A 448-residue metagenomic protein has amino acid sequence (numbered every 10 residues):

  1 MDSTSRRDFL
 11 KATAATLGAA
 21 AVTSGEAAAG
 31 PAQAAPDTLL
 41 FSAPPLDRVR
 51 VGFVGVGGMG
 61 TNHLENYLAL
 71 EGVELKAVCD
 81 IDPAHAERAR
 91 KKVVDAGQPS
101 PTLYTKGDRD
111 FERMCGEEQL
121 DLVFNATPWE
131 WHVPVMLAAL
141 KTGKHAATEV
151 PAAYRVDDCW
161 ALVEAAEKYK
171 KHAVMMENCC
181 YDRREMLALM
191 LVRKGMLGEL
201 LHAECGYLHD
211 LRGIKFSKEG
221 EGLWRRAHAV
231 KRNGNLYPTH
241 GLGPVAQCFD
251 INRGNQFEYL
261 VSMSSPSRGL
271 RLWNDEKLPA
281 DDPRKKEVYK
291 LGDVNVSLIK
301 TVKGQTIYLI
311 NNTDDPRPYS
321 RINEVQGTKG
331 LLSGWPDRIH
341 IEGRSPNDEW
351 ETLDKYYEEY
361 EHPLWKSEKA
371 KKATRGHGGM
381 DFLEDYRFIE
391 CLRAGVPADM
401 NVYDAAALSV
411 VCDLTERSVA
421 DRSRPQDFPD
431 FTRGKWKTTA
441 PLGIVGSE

Functional and structural regions predicted by a protein language model:
D2-K144, W160-H172: N-terminal glycine-/serine-/threonine-rich beta1-alpha1-beta2 phosphate-ribose binding loop of Rossmann-like
A12-P45, K372-G376, I389-E448: C-terminal helix-rich "cap/oligomerization" subdomain common to oxidoreductases
G55, M59, K168-V174, C179-Y289 (+1 more regions): Predominantly a Rossmann-like dinucleotide-binding segment in NAD(P)-dependent oxidoreductases
V135, L162, A188, L414-T415: Aromatic/hydrophobic pocket-lining residues that form π-stacking "cages" and hydrophobic walls in ligand
G143-R155: ADP-ribose/adenylate-binding Rossmann-like module
Y259, P266-G292, I299-T301, K329-M400 (+1 more regions): C-terminal glycine/acidic-rich active-site capping loop/insertion
I310-Y319: Glycine-rich phosphate/pyrophosphate-binding beta-alpha loops
